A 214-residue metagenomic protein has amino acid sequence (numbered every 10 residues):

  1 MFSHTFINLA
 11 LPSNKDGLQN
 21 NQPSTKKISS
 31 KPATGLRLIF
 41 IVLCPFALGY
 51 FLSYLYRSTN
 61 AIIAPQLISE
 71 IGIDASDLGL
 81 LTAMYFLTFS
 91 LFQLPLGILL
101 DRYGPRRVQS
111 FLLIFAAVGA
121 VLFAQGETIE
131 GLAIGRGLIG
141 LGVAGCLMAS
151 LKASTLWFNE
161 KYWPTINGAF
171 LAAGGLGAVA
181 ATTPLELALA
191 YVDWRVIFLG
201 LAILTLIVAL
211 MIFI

Functional and structural regions predicted by a protein language model:
F2-G49, S53-Y54: Cytosolic juxtamembrane N-terminal segment immediately preceding the first transmembrane helix of multi-pass
I41-A75: Extracytoplasmic
F46-Y54, F86, A120, T128-G140: Helical-face signature of the major facilitator-like transporter fold
S58, F86-L94, A178-V179: Residue-level signature of mid-helix packing/kink "hotspots" within the transmembrane helices of 12-pass Major
L91-I129: Conserved MFS/SLC helix-loop-helix module at the cytosolic interface between two early adjacent transmembrane helices
G135-A173: Cytoplasmic helix-loop-helix junction between adjacent transmembrane helices in 12-TM secondary transporters
F170-I214: Helix-loop-helix hairpin linking two adjacent transmembrane segments in secondary transporters
